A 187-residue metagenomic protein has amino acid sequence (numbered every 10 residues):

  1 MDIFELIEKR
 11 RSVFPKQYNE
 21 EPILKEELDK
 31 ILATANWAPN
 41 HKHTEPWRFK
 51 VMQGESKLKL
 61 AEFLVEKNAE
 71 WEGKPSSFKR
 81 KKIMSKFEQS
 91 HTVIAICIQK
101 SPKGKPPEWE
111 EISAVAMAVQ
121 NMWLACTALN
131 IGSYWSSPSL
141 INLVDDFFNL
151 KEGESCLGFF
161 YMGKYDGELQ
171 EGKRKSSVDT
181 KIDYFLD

Functional and structural regions predicted by a protein language model:
M1-Q89, D187: N-terminal amphipathic, basic helical "cap/leader" segment at the start of enzyme domains
E5-K9, F14, G158-D187: C-terminal helix-cap and adjacent tail motif
A35, I94, K100, G104-F147: Small-aliphatic-rich amphipathic alpha-helix that forms the alpha element of a beta-alpha
V51-Q53, I98, K164: A general secondary-structure junction signal
S56, D146-N149, Y165: Short secondary-structure transition/capping segments
A69, E88-S101: Acidic-glycine-rich active-site phosphate/pyrophosphate-binding loop
F147-L157: Short, electropositive alpha-helical surface patch
